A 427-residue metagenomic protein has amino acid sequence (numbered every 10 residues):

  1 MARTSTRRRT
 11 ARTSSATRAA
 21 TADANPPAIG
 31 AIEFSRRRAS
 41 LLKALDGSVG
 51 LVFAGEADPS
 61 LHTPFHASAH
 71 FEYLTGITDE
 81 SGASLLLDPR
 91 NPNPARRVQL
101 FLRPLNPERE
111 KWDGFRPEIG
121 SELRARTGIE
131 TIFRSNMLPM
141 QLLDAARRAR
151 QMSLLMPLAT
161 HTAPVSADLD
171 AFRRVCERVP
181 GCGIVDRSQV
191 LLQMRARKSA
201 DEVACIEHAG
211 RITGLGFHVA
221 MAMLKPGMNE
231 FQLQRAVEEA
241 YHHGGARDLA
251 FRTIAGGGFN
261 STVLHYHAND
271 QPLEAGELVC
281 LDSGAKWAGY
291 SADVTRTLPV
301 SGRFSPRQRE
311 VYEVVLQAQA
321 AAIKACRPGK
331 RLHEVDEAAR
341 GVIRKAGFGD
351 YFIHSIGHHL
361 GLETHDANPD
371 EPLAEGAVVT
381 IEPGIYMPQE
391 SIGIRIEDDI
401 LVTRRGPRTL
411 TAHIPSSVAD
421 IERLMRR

Functional and structural regions predicted by a protein language model:
M1-R427: Active-site neighborhoods and metal-handling regions in enzymes and metal-associated proteins
